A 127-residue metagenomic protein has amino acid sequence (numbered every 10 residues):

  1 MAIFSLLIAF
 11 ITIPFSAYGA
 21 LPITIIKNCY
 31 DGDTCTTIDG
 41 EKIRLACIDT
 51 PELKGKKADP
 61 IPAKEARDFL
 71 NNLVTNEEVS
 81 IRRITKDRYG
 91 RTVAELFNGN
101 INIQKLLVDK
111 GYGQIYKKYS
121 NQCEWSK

Functional and structural regions predicted by a protein language model:
I3-K127: Small beta-barrel nucleic-acid-binding modules, primarily SNase/OB-fold domains and secondarily Tudor-like barrels
